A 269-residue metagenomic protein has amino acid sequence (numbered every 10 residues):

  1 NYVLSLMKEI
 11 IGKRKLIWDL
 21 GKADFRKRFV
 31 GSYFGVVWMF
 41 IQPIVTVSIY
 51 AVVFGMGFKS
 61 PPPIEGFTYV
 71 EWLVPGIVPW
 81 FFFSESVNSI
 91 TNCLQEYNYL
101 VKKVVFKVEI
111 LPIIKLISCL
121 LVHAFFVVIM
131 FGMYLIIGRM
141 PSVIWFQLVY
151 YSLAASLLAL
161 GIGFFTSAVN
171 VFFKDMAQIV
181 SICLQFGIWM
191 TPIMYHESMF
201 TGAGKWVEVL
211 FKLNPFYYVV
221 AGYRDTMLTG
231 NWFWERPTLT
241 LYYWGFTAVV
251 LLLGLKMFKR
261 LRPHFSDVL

Functional and structural regions predicted by a protein language model:
N1-L269: Hydrophobic transmembrane alpha-helices and immediately adjacent juxtamembrane helices of multi-pass inner-membrane
